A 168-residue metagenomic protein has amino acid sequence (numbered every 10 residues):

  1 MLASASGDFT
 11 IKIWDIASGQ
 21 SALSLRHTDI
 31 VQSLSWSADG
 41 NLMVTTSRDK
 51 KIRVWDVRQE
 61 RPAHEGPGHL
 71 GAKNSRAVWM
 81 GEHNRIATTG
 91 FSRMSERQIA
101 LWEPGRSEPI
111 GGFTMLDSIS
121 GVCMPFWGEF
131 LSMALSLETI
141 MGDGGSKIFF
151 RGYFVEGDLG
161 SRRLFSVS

Functional and structural regions predicted by a protein language model:
M1-D143: WD40 beta-propeller repeat blades
G145-S146, F150, S161: N-terminal leader/targeting signatures
F149-F154, F165: Aromatic (phenylalanine/tyrosine) cluster motif
